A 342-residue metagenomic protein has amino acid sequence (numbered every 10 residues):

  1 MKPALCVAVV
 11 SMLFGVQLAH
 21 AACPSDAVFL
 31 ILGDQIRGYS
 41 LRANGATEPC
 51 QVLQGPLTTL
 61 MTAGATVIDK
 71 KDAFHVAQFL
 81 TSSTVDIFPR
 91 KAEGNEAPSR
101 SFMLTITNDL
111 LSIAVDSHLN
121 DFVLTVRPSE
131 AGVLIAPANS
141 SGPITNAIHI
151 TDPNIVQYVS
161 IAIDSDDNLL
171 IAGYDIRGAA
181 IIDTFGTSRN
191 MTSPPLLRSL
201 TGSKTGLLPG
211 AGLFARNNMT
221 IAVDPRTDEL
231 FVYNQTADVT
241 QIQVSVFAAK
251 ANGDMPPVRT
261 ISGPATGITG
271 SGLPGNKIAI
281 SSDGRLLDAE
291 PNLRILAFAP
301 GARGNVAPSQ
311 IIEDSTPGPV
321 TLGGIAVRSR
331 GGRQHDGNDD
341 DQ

Functional and structural regions predicted by a protein language model:
M1-A4: Positively charged n-region of N-terminal signal peptides that target proteins for export
C6-G15: Bacterial N-terminal signal peptides
A21-Q342: Flexible "stalk/tail and boundary" regions
